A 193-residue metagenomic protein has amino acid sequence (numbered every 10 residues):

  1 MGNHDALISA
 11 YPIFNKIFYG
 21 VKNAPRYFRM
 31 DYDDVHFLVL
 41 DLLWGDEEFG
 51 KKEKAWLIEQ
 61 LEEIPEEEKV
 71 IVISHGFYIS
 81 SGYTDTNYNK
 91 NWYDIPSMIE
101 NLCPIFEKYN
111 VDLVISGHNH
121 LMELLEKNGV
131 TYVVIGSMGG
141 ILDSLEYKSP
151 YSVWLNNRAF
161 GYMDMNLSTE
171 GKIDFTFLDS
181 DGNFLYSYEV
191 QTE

Functional and structural regions predicted by a protein language model:
M1-V70, D85-L113, L121-N166: Extended active-site neighborhood of metal-dependent phosphoesterases/phosphodiesterases
L42, S74-F77: Metal-dependent polysaccharide deacetylase catalytic core of the NodB/CE4 family, i.e., the active-site-bearing domain
L155-E193: A short C-terminal boundary segment appended to hydrolase-like catalytic domains
